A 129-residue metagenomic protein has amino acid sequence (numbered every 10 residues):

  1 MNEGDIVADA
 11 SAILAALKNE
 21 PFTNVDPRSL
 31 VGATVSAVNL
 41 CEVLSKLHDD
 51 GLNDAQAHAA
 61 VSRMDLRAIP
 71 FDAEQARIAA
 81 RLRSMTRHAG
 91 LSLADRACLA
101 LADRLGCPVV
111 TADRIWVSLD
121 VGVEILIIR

Functional and structural regions predicted by a protein language model:
M1-D5, L99, D103-R129: Acidic, PIN/NYN-like endoribonuclease modules and their adjacent C-terminal/linker elements
M1-V35, L47-A59: Short, well-structured N-terminal submotif of metal-dependent ribonuclease cores
I6, G32-T34, M64-R67, P108: Short loop->beta-strand "edge-of-pocket" segments that line small-molecule binding or catalytic clefts across diverse
A8-D9, V35-A37, L91-L93, D113-R114 (+1 more regions): Histidine- and aromatic-rich ligand-binding microenvironments
A12-I13, N39, Q75, A97-C98 (+1 more regions): Alpha-helix capping/helix-boundary segments
A68-D72, L126-R129: Short acidic-hydrophobic, aromatic-tinged amphipathic segments that line or gate anion-handling sites
I69-V110: Active-site neighborhoods of divalent-metal-dependent phosphate/nucleic-acid chemistry enzymes
